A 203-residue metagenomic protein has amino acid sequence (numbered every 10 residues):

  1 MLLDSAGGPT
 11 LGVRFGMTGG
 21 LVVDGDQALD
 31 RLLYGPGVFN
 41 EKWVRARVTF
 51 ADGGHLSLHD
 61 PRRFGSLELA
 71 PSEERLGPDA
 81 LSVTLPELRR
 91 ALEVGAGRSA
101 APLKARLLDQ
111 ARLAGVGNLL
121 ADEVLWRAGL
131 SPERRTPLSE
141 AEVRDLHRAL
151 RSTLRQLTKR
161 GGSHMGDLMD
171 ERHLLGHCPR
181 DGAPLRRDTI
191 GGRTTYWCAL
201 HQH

Functional and structural regions predicted by a protein language model:
M1-H203: Structured catalytic/nucleic-acid-binding cores of DNA maintenance enzymes
